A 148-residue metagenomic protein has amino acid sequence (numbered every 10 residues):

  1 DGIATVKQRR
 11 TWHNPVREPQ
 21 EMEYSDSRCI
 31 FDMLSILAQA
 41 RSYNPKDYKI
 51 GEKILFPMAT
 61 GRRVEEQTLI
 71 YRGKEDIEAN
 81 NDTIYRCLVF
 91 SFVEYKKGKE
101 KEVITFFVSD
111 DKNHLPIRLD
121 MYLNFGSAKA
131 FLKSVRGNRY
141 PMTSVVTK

Functional and structural regions predicted by a protein language model:
D1, P45-K148: Acidic, serine/threonine-rich low-complexity disordered tracts
D1-K49: Contiguous hydrophobic, core-forming segments of folded domains
